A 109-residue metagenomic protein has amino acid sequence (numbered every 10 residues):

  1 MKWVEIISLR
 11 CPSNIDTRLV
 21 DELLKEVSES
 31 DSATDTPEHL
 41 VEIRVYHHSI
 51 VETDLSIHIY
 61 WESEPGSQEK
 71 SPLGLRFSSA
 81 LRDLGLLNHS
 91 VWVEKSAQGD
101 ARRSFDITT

Functional and structural regions predicted by a protein language model:
M1-D54, I59-L75, S79, D83 (+1 more regions): Short S/T/G/P-rich N-terminal loop/turn motif that feeds into the first structured element of a domain
